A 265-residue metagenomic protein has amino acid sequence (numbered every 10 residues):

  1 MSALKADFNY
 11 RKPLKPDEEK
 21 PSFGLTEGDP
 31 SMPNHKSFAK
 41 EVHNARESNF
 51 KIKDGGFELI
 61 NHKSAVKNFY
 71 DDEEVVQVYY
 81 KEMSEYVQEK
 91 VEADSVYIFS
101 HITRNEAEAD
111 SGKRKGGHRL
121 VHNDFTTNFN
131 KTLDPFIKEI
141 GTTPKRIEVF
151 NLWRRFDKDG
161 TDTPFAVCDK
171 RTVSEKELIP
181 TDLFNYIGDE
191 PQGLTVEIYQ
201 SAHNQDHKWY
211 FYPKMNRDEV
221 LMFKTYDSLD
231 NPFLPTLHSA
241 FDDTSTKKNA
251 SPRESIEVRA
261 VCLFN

Functional and structural regions predicted by a protein language model:
S2-I198, H203-P213: Non-heme Fe(II) oxygenase catalytic core, chiefly the N-lobe of the double-stranded beta-helix
E197-N265: Catalytic core of Fe(II)/2-oxoglutarate
